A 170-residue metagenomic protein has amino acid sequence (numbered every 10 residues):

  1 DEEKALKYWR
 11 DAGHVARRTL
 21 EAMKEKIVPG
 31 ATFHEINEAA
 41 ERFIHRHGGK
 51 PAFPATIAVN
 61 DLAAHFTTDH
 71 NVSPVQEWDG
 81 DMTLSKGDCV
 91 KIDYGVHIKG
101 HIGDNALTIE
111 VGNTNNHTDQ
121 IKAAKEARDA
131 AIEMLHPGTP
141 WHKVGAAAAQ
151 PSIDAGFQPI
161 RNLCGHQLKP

Functional and structural regions predicted by a protein language model:
D1-P170: Active-site neighborhoods and metal-handling regions in enzymes and metal-associated proteins
